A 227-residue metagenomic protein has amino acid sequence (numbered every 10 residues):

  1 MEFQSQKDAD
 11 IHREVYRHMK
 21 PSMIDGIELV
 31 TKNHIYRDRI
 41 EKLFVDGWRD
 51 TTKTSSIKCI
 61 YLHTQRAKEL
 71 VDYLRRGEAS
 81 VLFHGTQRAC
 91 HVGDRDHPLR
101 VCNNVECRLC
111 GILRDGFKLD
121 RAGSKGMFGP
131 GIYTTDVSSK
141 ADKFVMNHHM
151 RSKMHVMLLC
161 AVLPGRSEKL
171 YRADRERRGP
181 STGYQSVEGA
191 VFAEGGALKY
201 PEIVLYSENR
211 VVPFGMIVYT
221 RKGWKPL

Functional and structural regions predicted by a protein language model:
M1-L227: ADP-ribose/nucleotidyl-moiety interaction motifs
